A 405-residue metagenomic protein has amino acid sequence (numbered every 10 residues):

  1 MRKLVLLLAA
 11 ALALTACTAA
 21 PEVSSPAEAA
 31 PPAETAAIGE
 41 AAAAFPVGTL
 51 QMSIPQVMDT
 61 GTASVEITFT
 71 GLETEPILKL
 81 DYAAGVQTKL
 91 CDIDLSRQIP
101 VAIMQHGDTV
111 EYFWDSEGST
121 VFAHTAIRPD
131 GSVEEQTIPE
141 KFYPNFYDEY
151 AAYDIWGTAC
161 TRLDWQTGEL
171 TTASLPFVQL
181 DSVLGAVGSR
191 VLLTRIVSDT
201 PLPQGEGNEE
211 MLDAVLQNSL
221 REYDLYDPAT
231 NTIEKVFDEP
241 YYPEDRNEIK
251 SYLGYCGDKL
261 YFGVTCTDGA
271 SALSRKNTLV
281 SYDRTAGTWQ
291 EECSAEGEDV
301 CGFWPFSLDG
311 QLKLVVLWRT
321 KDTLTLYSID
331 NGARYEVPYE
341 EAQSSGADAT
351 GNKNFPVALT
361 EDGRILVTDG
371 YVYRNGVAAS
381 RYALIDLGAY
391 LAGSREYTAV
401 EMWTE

Functional and structural regions predicted by a protein language model:
M1-L8: Positively charged n-region of N-terminal signal peptides that target proteins for export
L14-A16: C-terminal motif of bacterial Sec signal peptides marking the signal peptidase cleavage site
T18-A20: Bacterial signal peptide processing site
S25-V57: Post-signal peptide N-terminal segment of mature Sec-exported envelope proteins
G39, A44-F45, L72-D94, S116-I138 (+5 more regions): Surface-exposed loop/turn elements that mediate protein-protein interactions on large endomembrane-trafficking
P46-G71, V101-D115, P144-W156, G185-P203 (+6 more regions): Short beta-strand elements that form the blades of beta-propeller/WD-repeat-like and other beta-sheet-rich scaffold
Q51-V57, S96-H106, I138-E149, F177-G188 (+4 more regions): Repeated scaffold domains used in trafficking and secretory/extracellular systems, primarily beta-propellers
D245-S251, C256, G263, D268-N277 (+1 more regions): Intrinsically disordered, low-complexity segments enriched in Gly and acidic/Ser/Thr residues that form flexible
